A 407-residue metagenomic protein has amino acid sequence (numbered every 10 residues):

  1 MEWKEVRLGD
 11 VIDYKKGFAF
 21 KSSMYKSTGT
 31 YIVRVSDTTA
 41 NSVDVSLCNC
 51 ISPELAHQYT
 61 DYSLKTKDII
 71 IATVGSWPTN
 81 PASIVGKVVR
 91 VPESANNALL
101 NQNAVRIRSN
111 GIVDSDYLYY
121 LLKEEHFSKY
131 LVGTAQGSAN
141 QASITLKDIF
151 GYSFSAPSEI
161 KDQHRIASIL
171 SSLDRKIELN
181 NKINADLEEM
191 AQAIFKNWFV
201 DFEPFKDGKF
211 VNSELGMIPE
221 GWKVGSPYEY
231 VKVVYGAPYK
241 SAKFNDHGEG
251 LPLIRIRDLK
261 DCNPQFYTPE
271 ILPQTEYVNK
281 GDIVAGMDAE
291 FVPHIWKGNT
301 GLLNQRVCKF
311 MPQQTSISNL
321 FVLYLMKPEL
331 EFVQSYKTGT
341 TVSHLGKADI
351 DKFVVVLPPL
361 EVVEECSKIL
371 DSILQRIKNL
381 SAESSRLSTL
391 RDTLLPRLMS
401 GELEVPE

Functional and structural regions predicted by a protein language model:
M1-F18, G151-V200, F205-A237, V356 (+3 more regions): Non-catalytic DNA-recognition/assembly elements of restriction-modification systems
V6-S22, S36-A72, S76-T79, G225-K243 (+3 more regions): Sequence-specific dsDNA recognition surfaces
D10-V11, A139, E203-F210, E214-Y235 (+7 more regions): Extended, charge-rich alpha-helical segments
K21-T28, L47, G133-A135, F205-K209 (+2 more regions): Short coil/turn segments at secondary-structure boundaries
R34, T60-K123, R255, Q274-E331 (+2 more regions): A short beta-sheet element
S76, S158, K260, E290 (+1 more regions): Flexible, active-site-proximal loop/turn residues at the rims of small-molecule/cofactor binding pockets and catalytic
N97-V105, L131-V132, Q136-H164, G301-C308 (+1 more regions): A short glycine-rich beta-alpha junction/loop motif
G137, W198-F199, A289-F291, G339: Short glycine-enriched loops at secondary-structure junctions
